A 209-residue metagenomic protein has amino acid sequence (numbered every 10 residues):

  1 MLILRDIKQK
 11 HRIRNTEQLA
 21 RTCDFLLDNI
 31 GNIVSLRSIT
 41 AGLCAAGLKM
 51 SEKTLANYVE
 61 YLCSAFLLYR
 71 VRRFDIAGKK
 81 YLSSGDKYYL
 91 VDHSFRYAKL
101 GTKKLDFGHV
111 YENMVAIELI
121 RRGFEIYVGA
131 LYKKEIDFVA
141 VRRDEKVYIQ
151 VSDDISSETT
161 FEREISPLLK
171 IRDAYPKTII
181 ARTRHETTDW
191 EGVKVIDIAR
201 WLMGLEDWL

Functional and structural regions predicted by a protein language model:
M1-K146: Accessory nucleic acid-recognition modules appended to NTPase machines
Y89, I149, T178-I180, K194-I196: Hydrophobic/aromatic beta-strand patches that form the interior of the parallel beta-sheet core in alpha/beta enzyme
D92-S94, A130, S152, A181-T183 (+1 more regions): Residues at the C-termini of beta-strands that transition into short coil/loop
L119, D137, I149, L168 (+1 more regions): Hydrophobic, well-ordered secondary-structure elements that form the walls of internal hydrophobic environments
L131, R172-V193: Nucleic-acid nuclease catalytic cores
I136, S157-T160, H185-W190: Short active-site-adjacent structural elements
K146-S156, E164: Active-site ExK catalytic segment of metal-dependent nucleases
R184-L209: Domain-level recognition of nuclease-like catalytic cores that cleave nucleotide substrates
